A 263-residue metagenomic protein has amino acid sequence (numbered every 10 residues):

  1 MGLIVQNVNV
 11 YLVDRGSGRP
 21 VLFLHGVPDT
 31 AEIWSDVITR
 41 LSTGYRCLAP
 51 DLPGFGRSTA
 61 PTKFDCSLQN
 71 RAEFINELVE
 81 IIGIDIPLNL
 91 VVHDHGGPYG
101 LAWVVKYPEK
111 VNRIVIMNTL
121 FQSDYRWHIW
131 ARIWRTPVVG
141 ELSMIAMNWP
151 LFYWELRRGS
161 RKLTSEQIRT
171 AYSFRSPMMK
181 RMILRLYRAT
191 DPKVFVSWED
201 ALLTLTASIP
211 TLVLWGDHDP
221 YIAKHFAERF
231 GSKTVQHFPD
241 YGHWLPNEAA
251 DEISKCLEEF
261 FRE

Functional and structural regions predicted by a protein language model:
G2, V8-L12, L48, F55-V91 (+3 more regions): Flexible "cap/lid" subdomain of the alpha/beta-hydrolase fold that forms the substrate-access gate
V13-R57: Conserved HGGG/HGGXW glycine-rich cap/lid loop of the alpha/beta-hydrolase fold
D36-T39, T43, V105-K106, K255 (+1 more regions): Short, well-ordered alpha-helices that flank and scaffold nucleotide-derived cofactor binding pockets
